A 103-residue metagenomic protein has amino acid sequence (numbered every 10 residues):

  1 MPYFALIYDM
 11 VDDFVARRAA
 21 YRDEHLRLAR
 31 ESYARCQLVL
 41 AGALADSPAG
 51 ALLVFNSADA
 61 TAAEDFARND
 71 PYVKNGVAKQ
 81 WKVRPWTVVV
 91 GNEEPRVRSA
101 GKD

Functional and structural regions predicted by a protein language model:
M1-D103: Conserved, structured core segments of small domains
